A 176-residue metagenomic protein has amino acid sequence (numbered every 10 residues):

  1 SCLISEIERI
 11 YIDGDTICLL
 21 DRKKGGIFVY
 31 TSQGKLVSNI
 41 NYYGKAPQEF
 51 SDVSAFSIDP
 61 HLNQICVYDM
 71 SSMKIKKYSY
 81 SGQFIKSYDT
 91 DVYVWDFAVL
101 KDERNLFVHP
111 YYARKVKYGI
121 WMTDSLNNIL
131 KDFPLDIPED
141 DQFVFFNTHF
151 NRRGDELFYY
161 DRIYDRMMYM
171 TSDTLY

Functional and structural regions predicted by a protein language model:
S1-C2, S38-E49, N128-N147, Y176: Surface-exposed loop and turn segments in beta-propeller and other repeat-based domains that flank or scaffold
S1-K24: Beta-strand-rich domains and repeat architectures in extracellular enzymes and scaffolds, especially beta-propellers
C2-E6, G26, K35-L62: Blade-loop segments of beta-propeller domains
E6-R9, A55-S57, W95-D96, N147-H149: Conserved beta-strand position repeated once per blade in WD40 beta-propeller domains
I12-G14, I58-L62, L100-D102, R152-G154: Residue-level detector of Asp-centered blade-edge/turn motifs that repeat once per structural unit in beta-propeller
G26-F28, M73-K76, R114-W121, Y164-M168: Structural motif
T31-K35, S79-Q83, T123-N127, M170-T174: Short loop/turn segments that connect beta-strands within beta-propeller blades
F50-V53, Y68-Y118, D132-E139: Asp-box/WD-like beta-propeller blade repeats and closely related beta-sheet repeat scaffolds
